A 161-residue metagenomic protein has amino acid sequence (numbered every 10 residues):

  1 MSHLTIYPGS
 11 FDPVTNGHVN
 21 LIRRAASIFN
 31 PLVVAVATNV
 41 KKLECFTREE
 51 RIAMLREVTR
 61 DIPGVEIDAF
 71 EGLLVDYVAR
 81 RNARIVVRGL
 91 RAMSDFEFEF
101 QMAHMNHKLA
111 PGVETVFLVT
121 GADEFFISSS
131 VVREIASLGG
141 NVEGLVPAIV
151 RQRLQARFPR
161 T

Functional and structural regions predicted by a protein language model:
M1-T161: Nucleotidyltransferase catalytic core that binds NTPs
